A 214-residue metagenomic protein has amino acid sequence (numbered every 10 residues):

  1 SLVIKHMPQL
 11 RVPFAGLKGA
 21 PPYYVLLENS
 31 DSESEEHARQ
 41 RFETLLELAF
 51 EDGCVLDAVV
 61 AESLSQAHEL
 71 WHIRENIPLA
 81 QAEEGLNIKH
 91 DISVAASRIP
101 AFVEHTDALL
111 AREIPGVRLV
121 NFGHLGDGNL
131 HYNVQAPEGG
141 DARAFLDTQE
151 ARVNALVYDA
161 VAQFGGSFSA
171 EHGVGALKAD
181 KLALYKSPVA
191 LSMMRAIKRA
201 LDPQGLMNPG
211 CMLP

Functional and structural regions predicted by a protein language model:
S1-P214: Noncatalytic alpha-helical scaffold of FAD-dependent oxidoreductases
